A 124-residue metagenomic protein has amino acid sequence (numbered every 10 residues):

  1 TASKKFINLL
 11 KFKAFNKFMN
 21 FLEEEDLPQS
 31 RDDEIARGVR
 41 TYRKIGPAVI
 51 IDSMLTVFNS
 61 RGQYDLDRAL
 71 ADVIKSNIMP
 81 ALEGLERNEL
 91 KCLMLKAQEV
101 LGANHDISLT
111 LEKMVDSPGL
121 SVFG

Functional and structural regions predicted by a protein language model:
T1-G124: C-terminal regulatory/interaction module of P-loop NTP-utilizing enzymes
